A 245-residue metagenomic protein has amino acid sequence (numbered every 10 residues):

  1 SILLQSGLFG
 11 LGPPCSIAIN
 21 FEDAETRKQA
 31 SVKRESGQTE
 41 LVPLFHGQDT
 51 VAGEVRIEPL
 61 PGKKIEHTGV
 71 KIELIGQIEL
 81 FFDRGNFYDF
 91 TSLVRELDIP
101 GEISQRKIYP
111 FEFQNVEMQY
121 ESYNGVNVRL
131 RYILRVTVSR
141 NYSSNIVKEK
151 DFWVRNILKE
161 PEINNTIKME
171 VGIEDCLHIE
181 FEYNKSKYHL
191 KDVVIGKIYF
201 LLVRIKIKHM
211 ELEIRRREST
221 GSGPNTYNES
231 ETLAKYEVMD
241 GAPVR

Functional and structural regions predicted by a protein language model:
S1-R245: C-terminal beta-sandwich interaction modules and adjacent acidic, Ser/Thr/Pro/Gly-rich low-complexity tails used
